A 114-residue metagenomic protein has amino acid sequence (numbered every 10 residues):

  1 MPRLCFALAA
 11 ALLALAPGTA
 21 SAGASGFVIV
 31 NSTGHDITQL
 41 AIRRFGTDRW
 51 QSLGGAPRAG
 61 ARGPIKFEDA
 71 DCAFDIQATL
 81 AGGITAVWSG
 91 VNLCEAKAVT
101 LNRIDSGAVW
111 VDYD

Functional and structural regions predicted by a protein language model:
M1-L4: Positively charged n-region of N-terminal signal peptides that target proteins for export
F6-A7, P64: N-terminal hydrophobic alpha-helix used for membrane targeting or insertion
A7-A16: Bacterial N-terminal signal peptides
T19-D71, T79-D114: Intrinsically disordered, low-complexity segments enriched in small/polar residues
